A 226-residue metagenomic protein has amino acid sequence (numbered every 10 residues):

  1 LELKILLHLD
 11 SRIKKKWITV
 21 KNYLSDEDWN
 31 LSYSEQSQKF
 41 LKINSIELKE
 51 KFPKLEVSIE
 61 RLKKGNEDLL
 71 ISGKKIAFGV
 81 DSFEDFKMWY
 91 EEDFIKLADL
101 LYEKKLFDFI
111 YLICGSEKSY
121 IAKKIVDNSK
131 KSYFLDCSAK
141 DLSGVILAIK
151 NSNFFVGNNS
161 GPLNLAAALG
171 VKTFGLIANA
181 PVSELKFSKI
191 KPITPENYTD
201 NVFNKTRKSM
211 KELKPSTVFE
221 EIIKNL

Functional and structural regions predicted by a protein language model:
L1-L226: Catalytic machinery of carbohydrate-active enzymes, primarily nucleotide-sugar-dependent glycosyltransferases
